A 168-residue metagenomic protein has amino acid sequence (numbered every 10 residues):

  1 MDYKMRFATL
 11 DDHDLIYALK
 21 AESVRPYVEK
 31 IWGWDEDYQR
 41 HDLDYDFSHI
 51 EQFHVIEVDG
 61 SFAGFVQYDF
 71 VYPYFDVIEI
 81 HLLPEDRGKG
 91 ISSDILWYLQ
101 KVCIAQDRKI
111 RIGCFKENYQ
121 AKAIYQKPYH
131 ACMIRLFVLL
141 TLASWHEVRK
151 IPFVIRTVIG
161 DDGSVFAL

Functional and structural regions predicted by a protein language model:
Y3-A18: A short beta-loop-alpha structural element at the N-terminal edge of CoA-dependent acyl/N-acetyltransferase catalytic
V24-D42: Conserved GNAT-fold acetyl-CoA-binding loop/helix
D44-V55: A short helix-loop-beta-strand connector motif used in the catalytic cores of GNAT acetyltransferases and, in some
S61-D69, D76-E79: Conserved beta-strand in the GNAT
P73-P84, G113: Conserved acetyl-CoA binding element of GNAT-fold acetyltransferases
R87, I112-K122, V138-A143: Conserved beta-strand-loop-alpha-helix junction that forms the acyl-donor binding cleft
G88-K101, A123, K127: Conserved acetyl-CoA-binding loop-helix of GNAT-fold acetyltransferases
C103-C114: Conserved GNAT acetyl-CoA-binding A-motif
